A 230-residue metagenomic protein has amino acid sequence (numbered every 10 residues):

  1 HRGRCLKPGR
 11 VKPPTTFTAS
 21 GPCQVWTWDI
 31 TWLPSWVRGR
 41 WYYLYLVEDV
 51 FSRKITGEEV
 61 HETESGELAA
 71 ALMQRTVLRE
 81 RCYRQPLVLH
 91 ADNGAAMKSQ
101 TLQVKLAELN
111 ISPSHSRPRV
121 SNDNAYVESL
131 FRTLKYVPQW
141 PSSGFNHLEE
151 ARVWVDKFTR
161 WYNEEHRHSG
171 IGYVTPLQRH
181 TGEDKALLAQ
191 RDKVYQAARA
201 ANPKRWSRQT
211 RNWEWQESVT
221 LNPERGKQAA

Functional and structural regions predicted by a protein language model:
H1-A230: Charged DNA-binding/catalytic regions of mobile-element recombinases
